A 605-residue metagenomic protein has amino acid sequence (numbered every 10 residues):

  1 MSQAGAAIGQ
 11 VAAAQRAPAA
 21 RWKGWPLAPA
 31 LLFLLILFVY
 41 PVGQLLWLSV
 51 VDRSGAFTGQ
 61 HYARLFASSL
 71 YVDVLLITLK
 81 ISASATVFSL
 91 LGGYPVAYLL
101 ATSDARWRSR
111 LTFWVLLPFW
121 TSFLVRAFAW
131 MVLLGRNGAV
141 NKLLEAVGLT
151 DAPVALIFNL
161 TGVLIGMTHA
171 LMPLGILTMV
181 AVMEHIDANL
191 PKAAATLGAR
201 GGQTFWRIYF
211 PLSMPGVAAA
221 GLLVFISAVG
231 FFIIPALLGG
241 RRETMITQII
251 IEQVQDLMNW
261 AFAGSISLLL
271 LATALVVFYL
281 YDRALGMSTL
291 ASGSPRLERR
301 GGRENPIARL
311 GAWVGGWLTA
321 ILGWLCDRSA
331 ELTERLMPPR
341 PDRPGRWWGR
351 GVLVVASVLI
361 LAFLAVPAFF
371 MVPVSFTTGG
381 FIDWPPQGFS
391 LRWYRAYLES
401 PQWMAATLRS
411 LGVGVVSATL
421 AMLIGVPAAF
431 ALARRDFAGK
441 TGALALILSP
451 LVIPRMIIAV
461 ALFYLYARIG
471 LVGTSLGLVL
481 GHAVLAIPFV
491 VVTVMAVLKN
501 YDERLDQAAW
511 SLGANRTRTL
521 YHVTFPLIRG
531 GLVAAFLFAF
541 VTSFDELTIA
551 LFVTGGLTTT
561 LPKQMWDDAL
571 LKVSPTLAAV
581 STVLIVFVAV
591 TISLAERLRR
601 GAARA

Functional and structural regions predicted by a protein language model:
S2-P18, G24-W25, W107, V180-P191 (+8 more regions): C-terminal transmembrane helix and the adjacent membrane-cytosol boundary/short C-terminal tail of inner/organellar
S2-Q44, S109, F113, L271 (+3 more regions): N-terminal signal-anchor/first transmembrane alpha helix
G5, V11-A20, G59-Y71, A236-M287 (+6 more regions): Interhelical loop and adjacent transmembrane-helix boundary motif in polytopic membrane transport permeases
I8, A14-Q15, S84-L116, V132 (+11 more regions): Transmembrane-helix boundary motif in ABC transporter permease subunits
V11-A19, G59, A127-T168, G202 (+10 more regions): Membrane-interfacial helix termini and adjacent extracytoplasmic/periplasmic loops of multi-pass transporters
P29-I36, L117, H169, G175-M183 (+8 more regions): Transmembrane alpha-helices
L34-S69, D73, L79, L133 (+5 more regions): Short membrane-interfacial helix/loop motifs at transmembrane-helix boundaries
P41-L45, V125, G175, G216-Q253 (+3 more regions): Non-cytoplasmic
